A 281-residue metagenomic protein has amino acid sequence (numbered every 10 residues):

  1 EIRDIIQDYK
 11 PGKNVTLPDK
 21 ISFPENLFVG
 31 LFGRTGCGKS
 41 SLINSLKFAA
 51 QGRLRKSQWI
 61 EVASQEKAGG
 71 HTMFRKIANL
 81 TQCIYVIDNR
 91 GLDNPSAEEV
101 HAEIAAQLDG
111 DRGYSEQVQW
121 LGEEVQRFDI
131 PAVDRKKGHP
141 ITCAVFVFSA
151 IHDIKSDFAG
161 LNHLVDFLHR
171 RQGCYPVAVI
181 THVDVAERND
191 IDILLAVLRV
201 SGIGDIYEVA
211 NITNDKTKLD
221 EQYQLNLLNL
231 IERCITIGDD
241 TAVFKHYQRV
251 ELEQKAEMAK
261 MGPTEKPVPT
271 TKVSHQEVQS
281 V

Functional and structural regions predicted by a protein language model:
E1-R34, H71-A78, K218-Q222, N226-L227 (+2 more regions): Short, flexible boundary segments at extreme N-termini or domain junctions of P-loop NTPases and their
S22-F23, L46-Y175, H182-D184, R233-G238 (+1 more regions): Switch- and interface-adjacent substructures of P-loop NTPase systems
F28, C143, Y175-V177, D205: Proline-centered loop/turn at the N-terminus of a beta-strand
R34, S149, T181, N211: Cofactor-binding loop segments of dinucleotide-utilizing enzymes, especially the Rossmann-like FAD- and NAD(P)+-binding
G38: Conserved glycine(s) of the Walker
V185-H246: Canonical P-loop GTPase G-domain recognition
